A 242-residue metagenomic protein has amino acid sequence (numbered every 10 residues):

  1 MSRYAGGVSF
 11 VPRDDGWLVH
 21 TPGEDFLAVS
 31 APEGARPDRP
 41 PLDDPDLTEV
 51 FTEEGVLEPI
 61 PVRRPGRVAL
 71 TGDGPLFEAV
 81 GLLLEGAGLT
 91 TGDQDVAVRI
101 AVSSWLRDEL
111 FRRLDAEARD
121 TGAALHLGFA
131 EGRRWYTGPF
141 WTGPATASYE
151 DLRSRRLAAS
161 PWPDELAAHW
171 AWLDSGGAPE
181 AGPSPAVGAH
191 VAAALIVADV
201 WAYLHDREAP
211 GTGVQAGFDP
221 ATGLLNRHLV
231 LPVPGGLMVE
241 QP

Functional and structural regions predicted by a protein language model:
M1-D14, L18-G23, S30-V62, R107-R113 (+1 more regions): Glycine-rich phosphate/adenylate-binding loop
I60-T91, G188-V197: Glycine-rich adenosine-cofactor-binding loop
G72, S103, F129: Short beta-strand/turn micro-motifs composed of small residues that flank or help shape donor/cofactor-binding pockets
G74-F77, S104-L110: Short acidic, S/G/P-rich loop/turn micro-motifs used as interaction or catalytic elements
L84-D93, R119-L127: Structural alpha-beta junctions
V98-V102: Structural motif
